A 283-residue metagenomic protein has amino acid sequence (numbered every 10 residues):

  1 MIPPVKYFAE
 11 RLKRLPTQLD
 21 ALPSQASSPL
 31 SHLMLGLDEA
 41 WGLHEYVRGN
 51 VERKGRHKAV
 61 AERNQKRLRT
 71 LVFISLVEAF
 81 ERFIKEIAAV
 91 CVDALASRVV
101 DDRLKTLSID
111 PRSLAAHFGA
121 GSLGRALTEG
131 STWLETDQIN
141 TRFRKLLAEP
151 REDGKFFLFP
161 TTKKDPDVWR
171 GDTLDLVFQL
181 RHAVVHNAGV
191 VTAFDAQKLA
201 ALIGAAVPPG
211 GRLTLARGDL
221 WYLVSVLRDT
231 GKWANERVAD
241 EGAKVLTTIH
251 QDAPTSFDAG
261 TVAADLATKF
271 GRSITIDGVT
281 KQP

Functional and structural regions predicted by a protein language model:
M1-E10, R14-S24, S28-E45, D172-T173 (+2 more regions): Polyanionic, low-complexity intrinsically disordered segments
M1-I74, E78, R82, E86-V92 (+1 more regions): Charged alpha-helical initiation segments
L15-P16, G49, T141, R151 (+1 more regions): Amphipathic alpha-helical interaction segments
W41-E52, P111-E129, T255-K269: Charged, glycine/proline-rich intrinsically disordered loops and linkers
E52-L180: Helix-loop junctions and short alpha-helical segments
